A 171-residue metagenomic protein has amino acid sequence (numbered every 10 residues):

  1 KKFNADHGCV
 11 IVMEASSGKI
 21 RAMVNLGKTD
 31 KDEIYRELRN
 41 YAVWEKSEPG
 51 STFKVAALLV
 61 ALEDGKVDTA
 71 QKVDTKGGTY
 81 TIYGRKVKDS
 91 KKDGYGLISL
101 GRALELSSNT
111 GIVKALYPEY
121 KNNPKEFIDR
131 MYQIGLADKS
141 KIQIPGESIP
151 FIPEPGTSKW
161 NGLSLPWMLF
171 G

Functional and structural regions predicted by a protein language model:
K1-G8: Conserved, well-ordered alpha-helix/loop/beta-strand core segments that scaffold catalytic motifs
G8-S47, L59-G171: Beta-lactam-recognizing serine transpeptidase/beta-lactamase-like catalytic domain environment
G50: Catalytic tyrosine of NAD(P)H-dependent dehydrogenase/reductases that use a Tyr as the general acid/base
